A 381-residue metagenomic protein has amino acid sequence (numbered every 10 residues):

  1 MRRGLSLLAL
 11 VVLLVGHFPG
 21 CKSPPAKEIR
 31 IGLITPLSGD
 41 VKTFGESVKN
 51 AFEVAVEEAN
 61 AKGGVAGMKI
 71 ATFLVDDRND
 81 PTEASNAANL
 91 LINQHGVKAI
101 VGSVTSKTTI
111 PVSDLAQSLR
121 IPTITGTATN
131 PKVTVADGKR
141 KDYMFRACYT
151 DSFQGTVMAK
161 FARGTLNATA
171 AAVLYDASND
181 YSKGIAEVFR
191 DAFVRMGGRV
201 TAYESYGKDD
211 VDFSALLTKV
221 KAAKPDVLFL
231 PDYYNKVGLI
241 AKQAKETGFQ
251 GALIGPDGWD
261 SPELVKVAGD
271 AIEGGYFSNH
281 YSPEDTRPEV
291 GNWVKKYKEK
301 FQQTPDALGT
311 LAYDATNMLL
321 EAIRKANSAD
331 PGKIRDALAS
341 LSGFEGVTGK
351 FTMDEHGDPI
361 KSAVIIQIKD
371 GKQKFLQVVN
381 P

Functional and structural regions predicted by a protein language model:
M1-R30, A61, N380-P381: Short, low-complexity disordered leader/linker segments with a strong preference for bacterial N-terminal type II
K22-P24, F44-N50, E58, K62-V135 (+2 more regions): Beta-alpha junction/loop-to-helix N-cap segments that form part of ligand/metal-binding clefts
G32-E53, V75-T82, V104-T105, L174-K183 (+3 more regions): Extracytoplasmic "Venus flytrap"
A84, A147-A171, K183-I185, D212-S214 (+4 more regions): Hydrophobic alpha-helical segments within soluble ligand-binding/sensing domains
A116, I185-S278: Extracellular/periplasmic bilobed ligand-binding domains
K141-S205, V227, L319: An alpha-beta-alpha
A241-Y313, Q367-N380: Extracellular/periplasmic periplasmic-binding protein-like sensory domains
E299-G309, L320-F375: Segments of small-molecule ligand-sensing domains
